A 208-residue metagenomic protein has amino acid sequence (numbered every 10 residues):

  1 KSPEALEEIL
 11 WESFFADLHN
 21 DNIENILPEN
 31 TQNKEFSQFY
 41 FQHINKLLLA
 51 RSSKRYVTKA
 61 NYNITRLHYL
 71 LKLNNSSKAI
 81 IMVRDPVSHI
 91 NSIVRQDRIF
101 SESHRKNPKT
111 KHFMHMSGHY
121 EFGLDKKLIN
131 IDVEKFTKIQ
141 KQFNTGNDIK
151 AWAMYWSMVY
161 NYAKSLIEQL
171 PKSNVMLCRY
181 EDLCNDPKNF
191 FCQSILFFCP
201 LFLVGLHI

Functional and structural regions predicted by a protein language model:
K1-Y56: PAPS-dependent sulfation machinery
L48, L71, I167-P171: N-terminal cationic-hydrophobic initiation segments that often serve targeting/anchoring roles
R55-K59, L177-R179: Short catalytic-loop micro-motif centered on adjacent basic/acidic residues
V57-A60, P86, I93, I149-W156 (+1 more regions): Active-site glycine/GP-rich loop and adjacent strand/helix microenvironment that borders small-molecule binding pockets
K59-N61, L70-R95: Conserved phosphate-donor/acceptor-positioning beta-strand/loop module used by diverse small-molecule
I64-T65, S88, N185: Short alpha-helical
S101-I208: PAPS-dependent sulfotransferases, especially Golgi type II membrane carbohydrate sulfotransferases
